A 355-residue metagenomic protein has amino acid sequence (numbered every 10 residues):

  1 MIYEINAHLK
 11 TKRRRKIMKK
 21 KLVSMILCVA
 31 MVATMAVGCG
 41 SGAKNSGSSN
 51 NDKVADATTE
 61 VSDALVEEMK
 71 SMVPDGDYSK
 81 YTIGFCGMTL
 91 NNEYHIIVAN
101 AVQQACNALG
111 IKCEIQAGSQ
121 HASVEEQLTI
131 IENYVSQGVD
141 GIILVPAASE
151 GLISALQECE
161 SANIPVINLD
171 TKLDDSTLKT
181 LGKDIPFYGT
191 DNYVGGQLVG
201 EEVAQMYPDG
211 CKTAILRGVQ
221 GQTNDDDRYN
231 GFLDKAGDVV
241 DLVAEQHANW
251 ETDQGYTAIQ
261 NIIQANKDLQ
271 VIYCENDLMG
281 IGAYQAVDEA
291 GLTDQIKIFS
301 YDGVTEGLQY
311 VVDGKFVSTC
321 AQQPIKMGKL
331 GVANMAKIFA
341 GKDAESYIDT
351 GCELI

Functional and structural regions predicted by a protein language model:
M1-Y81, N107-A108, Q157-P165: Short, low-complexity disordered leader/linker segments with a strong preference for bacterial N-terminal type II
D52-S79, L216-Q220, N224, K235-V239 (+2 more regions): Hinge/cleft segment of the Venus flytrap/periplasmic-binding protein
E60-M72, T82-A101, A105-L109, C113-N133 (+5 more regions): Extracytoplasmic "Venus flytrap"
V61, E68-D77, I83, Q127 (+4 more regions): Hydrophobic alpha-helical segments within soluble ligand-binding/sensing domains
Y94-A108, G195-V199, T223-D241, Q254 (+3 more regions): Short, solvent-exposed amphipathic alpha-helices that sit in or adjacent to ligand/effector-binding or catalytic
N107-Q120, K212-I215, A236-T252: Short beta-strand elements in bilobed, periplasmic/extracellular small-molecule ligand-binding domains
G141-S161, F232, A244, A248-Q309: Hydrophobic alpha-helical
E150, S154-V194, K212, V304-V312 (+1 more regions): Flexible loop/hinge segments that line or gate small-molecule binding clefts
